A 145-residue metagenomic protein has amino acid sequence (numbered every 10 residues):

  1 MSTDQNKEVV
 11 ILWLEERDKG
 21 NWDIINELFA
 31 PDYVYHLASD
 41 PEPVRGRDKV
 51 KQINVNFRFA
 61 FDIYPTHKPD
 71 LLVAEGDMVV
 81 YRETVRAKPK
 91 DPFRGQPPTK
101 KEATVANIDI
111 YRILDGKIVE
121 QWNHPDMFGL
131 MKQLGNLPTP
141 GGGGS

Functional and structural regions predicted by a protein language model:
M1-S145: C-terminal and inter-domain tail/linker signature
